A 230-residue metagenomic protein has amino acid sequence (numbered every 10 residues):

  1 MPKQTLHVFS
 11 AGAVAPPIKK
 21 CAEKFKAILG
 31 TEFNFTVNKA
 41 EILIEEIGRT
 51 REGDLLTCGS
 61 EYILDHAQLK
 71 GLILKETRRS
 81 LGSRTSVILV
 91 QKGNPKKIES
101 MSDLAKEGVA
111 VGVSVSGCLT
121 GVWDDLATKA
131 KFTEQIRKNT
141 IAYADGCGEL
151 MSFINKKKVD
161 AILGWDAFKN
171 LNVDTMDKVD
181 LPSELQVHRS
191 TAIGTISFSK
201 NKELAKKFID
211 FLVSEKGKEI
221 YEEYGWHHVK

Functional and structural regions predicted by a protein language model:
M1-T36, E41-E45, R49-R51, S60-K70 (+2 more regions): Exported/periplasmic ABC-transporter solute-binding proteins
D54: Periplasmic binding protein-like
T57: A short beta-strand/loop micro-motif in the catalytic core of glycosyltransferases that engages the nucleotide-sugar
K70-R78: A short, gly/pro- and small-residue-rich
